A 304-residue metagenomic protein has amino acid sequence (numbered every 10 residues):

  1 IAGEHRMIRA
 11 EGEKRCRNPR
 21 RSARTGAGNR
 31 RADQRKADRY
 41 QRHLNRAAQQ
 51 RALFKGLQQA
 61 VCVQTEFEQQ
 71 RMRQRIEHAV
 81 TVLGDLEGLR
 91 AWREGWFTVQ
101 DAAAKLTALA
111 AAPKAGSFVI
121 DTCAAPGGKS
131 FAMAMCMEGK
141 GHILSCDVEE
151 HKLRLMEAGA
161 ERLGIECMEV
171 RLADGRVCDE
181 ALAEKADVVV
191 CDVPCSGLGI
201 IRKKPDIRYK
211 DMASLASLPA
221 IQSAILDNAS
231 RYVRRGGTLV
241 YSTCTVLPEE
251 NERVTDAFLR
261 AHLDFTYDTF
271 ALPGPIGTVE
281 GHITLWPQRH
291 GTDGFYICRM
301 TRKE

Functional and structural regions predicted by a protein language model:
I1-I76: Short, strongly patterned local motifs
R17, E68-E304: S-adenosylmethionine
